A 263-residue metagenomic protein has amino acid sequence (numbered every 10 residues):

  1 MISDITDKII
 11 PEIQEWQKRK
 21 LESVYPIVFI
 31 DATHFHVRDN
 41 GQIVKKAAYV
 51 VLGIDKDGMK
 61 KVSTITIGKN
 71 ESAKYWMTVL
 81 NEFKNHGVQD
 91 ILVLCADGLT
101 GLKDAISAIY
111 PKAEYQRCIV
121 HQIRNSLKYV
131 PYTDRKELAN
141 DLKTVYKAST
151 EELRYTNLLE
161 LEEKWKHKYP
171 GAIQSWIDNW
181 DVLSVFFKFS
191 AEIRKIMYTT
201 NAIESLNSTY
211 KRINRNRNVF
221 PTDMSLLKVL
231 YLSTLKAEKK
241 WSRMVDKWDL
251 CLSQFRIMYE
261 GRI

Functional and structural regions predicted by a protein language model:
M1-I5, V93-T100, A105-D141: Conserved beta-strand -> loop -> alpha-helix junction used to position metal-binding or nucleic-acid-contacting
M1-N40, V93-C95, Q116-N125, E152 (+3 more regions): Conserved, well-ordered core segments of regulatory domains
I2-S3, K45, A73-M77, A96-K103 (+8 more regions): Amphipathic alpha-helical transducer elements in NTP-driven molecular machines
S3-Q14, K74-N81, N85, T100 (+8 more regions): A broad, structural surface signal
K8-A96, T100, D104, I109-K112 (+2 more regions): RNase H-like nuclease fold core
R19, F35, Q42, L52 (+8 more regions): Flexible, active-site-adjacent loop/turn segments at secondary-structure boundaries
R38, D104, K128, S208-K211: Active-site-proximal flexible loops/turns
P111, T144-I263: Acidic/histidine-rich catalytic cores and adjacent linkers of DNA breakage/strand-transfer/modification proteins
